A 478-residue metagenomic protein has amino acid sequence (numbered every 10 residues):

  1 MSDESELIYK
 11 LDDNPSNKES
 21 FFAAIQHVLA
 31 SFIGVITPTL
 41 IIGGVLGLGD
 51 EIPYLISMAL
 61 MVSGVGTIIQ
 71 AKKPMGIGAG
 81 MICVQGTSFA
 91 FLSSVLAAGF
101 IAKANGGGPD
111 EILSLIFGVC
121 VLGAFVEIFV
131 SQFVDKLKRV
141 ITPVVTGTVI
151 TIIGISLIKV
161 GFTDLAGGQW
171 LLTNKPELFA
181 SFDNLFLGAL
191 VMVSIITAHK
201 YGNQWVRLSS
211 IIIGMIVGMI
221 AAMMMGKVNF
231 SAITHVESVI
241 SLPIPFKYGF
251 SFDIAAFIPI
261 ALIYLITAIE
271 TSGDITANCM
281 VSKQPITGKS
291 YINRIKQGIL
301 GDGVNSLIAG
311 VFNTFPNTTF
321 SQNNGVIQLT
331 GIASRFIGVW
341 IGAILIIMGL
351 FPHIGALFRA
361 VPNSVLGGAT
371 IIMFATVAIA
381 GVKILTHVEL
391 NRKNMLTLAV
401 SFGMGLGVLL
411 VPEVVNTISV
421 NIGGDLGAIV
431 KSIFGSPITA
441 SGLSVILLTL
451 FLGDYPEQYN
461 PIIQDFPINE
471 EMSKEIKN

Functional and structural regions predicted by a protein language model:
M1-A23, K175-P176, A232-I244, M280-S290 (+2 more regions): Intrinsically disordered, low-complexity non-transmembrane regions of multi-pass membrane transporters
M1-I82, S93-N105: N-terminal signal-anchor module of multipass membrane proteins
S2-S5, V35-T39, G43, L190-Y201 (+6 more regions): Juxtamembrane interface elements at the cytosolic ends of transmembrane helices in multi-pass membrane proteins
N17, G43-G78, L262-R335: Membrane-embedded helical hairpins/re-entrant loop segments and their flanking transmembrane helices within multi-pass
K18-G34, F179-I195, S209-S210, M225 (+2 more regions): Hydrophobic, membrane-embedded alpha-helices of multi-pass small-molecule transporters
D50-L55, G76-F91, R139-T146, R207-I213 (+4 more regions): Short, non-helical or kinked segments that cap or interrupt transmembrane helices
F100-N229, W340-I462: Membrane-embedded alpha-helical modules
Y201-I216, S238-F252, A256-I260, G273-I299 (+1 more regions): Hydrophobic, small-residue-rich membrane helices and short re-entrant helix-turn-helix hairpins that build
